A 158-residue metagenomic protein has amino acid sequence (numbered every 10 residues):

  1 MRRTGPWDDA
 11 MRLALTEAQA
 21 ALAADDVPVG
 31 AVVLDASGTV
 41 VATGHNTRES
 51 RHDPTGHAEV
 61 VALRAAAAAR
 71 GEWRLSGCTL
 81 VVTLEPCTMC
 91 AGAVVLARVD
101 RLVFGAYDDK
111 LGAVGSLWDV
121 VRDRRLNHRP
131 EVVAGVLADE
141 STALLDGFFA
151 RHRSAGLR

Functional and structural regions predicted by a protein language model:
M1-A21, V40, M89-R158: Zinc-dependent deaminase
A14, A18-A21, A31, A42 (+2 more regions): Small-residue (primarily alanine) positions within well-ordered alpha-helices, especially packing/interaction faces
A24-P28: Short, flexible loop/turn motifs enriched in small residues
V29-G38: Short beta-strand scaffold segments in enzyme catalytic cores
A42-R48: Short beta->alpha transition motifs characteristic of CBS
H45, H57, H128: Histidine-centered active-site/metal-ligand motif
S50-V61, A65: A short, polar/charged loop-to-alpha-helix boundary motif
E72-L84: Immediate flanking context of iron-sulfur cluster ligation sites
